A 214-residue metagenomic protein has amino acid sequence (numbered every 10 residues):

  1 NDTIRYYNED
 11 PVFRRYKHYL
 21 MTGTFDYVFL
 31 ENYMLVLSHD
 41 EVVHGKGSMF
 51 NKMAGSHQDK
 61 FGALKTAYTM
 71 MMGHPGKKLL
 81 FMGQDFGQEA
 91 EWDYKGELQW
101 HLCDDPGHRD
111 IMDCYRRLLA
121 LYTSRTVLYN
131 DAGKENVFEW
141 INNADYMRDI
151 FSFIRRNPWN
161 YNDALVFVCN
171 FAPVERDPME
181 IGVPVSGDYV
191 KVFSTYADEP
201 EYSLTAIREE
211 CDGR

Functional and structural regions predicted by a protein language model:
D2-F50, H74: Aromatic-lined glycan-binding groove of carbohydrate-active enzymes
F13-Y16, G45-M49, G55-L80, Q84-R214: Carbohydrate-interacting/catalytic domains
